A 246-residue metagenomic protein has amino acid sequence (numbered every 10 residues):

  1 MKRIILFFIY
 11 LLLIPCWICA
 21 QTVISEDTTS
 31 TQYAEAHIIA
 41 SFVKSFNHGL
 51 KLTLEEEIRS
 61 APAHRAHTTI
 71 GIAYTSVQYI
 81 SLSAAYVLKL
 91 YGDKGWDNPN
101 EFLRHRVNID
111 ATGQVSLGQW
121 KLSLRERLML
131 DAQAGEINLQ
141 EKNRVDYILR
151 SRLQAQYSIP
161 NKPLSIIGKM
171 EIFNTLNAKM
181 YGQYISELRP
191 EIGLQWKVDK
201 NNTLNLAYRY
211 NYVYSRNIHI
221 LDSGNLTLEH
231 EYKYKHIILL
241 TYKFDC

Functional and structural regions predicted by a protein language model:
M1-E26, C246: Bacterial Sec-dependent N-terminal signal peptides
Q21-S45: Outer-membrane beta-barrel initiation region
D27-A36, E57-H67, A178-I185, Y232-K233: Solvent-exposed loop/turn segments connecting transmembrane beta-strands in outer-membrane beta-barrel proteins
I39, T69, N108-D110, R150-Q154 (+2 more regions): Membrane-embedded beta-strand positions in outer-membrane beta-barrel channels/transporters
F46-T53, Y79-A84, G118-L122, N161-I166 (+1 more regions): Repeated loop/turn-to-beta-strand initiation elements of outer-membrane beta-barrel proteins
H64-W120: Hydrophobic/aromatic-rich structural module bridging two neighboring secondary-structure elements via a short loop
A111, Y232-C246: Outer-membrane beta-barrel "beta-signal"
R125-N225, E229, K243-C246: Outer-membrane beta-barrel transmembrane domain signature
